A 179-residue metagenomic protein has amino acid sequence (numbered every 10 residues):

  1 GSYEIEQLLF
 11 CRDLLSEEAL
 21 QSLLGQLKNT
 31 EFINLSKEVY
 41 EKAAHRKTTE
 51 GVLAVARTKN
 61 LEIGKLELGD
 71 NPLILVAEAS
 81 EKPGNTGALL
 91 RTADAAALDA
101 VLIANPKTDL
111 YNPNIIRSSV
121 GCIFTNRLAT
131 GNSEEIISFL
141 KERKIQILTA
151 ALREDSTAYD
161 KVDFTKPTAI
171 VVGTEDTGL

Functional and structural regions predicted by a protein language model:
G1-K47, Q146: N-terminal positively charged helical leader segments and presequences
E17-Q21, T108-I115, T177-L179: Short, glycine/polar-rich helix-capping loops at beta-to-alpha or helix-loop-helix junctions that flank or form
H45-N71: Acidic/glycine-rich phosphate/pyrophosphate-binding loops and surrounding catalytic core that coordinate Mg2+
K65-L68, E135-R143, Y159-F164: Short amphipathic alpha-helix with an adjacent loop that forms part of the alpha/beta core around
E81-L89: Amphipathic alpha-helical repeat scaffolds
K82, D99-E142, Q146: Histidine/lysine/aspartate-rich catalytic loop segments that bind and position anionic ligands
L148-L179: Active-site/ligand-binding-proximal alpha/beta "capping" segment
